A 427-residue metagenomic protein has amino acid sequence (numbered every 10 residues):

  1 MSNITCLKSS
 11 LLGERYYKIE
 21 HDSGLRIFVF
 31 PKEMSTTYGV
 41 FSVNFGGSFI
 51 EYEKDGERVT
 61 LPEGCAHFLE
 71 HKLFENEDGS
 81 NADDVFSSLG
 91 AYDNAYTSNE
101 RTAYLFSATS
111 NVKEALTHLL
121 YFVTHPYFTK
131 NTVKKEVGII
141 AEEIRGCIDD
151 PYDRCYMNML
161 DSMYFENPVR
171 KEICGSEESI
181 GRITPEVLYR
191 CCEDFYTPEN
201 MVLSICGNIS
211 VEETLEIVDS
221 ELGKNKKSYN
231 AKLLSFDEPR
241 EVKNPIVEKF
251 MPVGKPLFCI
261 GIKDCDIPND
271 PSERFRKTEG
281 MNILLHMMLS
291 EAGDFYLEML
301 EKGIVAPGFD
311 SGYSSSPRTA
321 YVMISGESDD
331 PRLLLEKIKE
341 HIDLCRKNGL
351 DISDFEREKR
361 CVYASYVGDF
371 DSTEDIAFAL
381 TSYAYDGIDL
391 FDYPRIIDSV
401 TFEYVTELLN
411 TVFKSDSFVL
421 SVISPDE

Functional and structural regions predicted by a protein language model:
M1-N81, Y189-E298, F418-E427: His/Glu-rich zincin catalytic helix
N76-L233, P271-R276, L285, A292 (+1 more regions): Charge-rich, well-structured scaffold segments of protease-associated domains
